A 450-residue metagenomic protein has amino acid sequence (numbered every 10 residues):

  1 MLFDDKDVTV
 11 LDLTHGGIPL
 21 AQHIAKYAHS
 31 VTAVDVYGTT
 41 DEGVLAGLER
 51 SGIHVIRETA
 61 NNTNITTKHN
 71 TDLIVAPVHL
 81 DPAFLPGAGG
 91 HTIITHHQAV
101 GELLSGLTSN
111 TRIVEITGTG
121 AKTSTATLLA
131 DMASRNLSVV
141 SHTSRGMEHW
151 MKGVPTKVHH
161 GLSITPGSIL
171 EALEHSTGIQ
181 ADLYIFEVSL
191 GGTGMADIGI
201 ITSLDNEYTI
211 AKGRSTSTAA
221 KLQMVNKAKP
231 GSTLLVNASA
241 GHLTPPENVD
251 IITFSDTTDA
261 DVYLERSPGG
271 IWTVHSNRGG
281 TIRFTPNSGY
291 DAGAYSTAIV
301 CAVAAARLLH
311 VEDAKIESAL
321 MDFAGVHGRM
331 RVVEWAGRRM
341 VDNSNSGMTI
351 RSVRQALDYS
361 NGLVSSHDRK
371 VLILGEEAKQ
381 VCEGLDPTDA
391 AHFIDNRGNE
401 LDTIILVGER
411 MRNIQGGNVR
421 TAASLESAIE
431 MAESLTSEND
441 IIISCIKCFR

Functional and structural regions predicted by a protein language model:
M1-E115, I429: Short, basic phosphate-binding NTP loop
M1-T40, I74, L308-V311, S318 (+1 more regions): ATP-dependent carboxylate-amine ligase
A28, V44-T59, A88-H97, V154-H160 (+4 more regions): Active-site regions of enzymes building and remodeling cell-envelope glycoconjugates
G38-L45, T63-I65, L80-P86, H149 (+4 more regions): Short, charged/polar "capping" segments at the starts of alpha-helices and the immediately preceding loops
G101-M147: Walker A (P-loop) phosphate-binding motif
V139-E171: Conserved substrate/cofactor phosphate-moiety recognition/catalytic segment in nucleotide-dependent phosphotransferases
I164-T244: Flexible active-site lid/hinge loop adjacent to a nucleotide/diphosphate and Mg2+-phosphate binding pocket
G192-N206, T244-P245, F284-A324: A conserved, hydrophobic alpha-helical segment in the catalytic core of large ATP/adenylate-utilizing enzymes
